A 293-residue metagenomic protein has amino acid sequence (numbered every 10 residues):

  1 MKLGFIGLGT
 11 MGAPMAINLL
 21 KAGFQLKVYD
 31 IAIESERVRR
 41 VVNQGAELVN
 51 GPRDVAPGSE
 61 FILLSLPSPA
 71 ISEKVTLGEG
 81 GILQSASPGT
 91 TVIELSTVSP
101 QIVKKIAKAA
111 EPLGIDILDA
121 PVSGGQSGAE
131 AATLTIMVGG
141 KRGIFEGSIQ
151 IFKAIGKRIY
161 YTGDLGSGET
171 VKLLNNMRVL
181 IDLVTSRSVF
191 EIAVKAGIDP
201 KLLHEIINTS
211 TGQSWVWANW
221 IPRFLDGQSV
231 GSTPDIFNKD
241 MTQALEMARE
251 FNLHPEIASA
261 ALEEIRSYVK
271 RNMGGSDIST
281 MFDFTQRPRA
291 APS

Functional and structural regions predicted by a protein language model:
M1-L64, T90, Q126: NAD(P)+-binding Rossmann beta1-loop-alpha1 motif at the extreme N-terminus of oxidoreductases
L8, T97-M177: Rossmann-fold dinucleotide-binding core
M11, M15, S65, L95 (+1 more regions): Methionine-biased hydrophobic packing positions in alpha-helices, especially within tandem helical repeat solenoids
L26, L48, D116-L118, I159 (+2 more regions): Hydrophobic beta-strand scaffold residues
P52-P57, F61-I62, P69-L134: Rossmann-like NAD(P)(H) cofactor-binding subdomain of soluble oxidoreductases
G166-R289: Helical "substrate-binding/catalytic lid" subdomain of Rossmann-like NAD(P)-dependent dehydrogenases/reductases
